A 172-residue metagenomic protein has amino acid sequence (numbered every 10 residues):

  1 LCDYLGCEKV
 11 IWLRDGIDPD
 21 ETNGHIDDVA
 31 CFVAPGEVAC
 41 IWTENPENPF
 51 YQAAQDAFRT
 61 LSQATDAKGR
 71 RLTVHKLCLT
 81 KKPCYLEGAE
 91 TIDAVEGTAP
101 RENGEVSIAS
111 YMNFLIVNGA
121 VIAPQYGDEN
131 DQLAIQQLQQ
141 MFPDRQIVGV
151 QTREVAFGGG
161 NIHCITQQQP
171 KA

Functional and structural regions predicted by a protein language model:
C2-A172: Histidine/cysteine-enriched polar flanking segments
